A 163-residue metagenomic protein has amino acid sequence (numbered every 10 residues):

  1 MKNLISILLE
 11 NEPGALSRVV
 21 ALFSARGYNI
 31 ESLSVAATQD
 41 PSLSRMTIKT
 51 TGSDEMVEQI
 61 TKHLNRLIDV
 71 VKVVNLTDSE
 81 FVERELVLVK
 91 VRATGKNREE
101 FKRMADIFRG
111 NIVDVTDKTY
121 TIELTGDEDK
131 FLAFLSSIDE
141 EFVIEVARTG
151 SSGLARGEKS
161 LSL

Functional and structural regions predicted by a protein language model:
M1-L4, L8-R45, K49-L163: Long, contiguous binding/interaction regions
